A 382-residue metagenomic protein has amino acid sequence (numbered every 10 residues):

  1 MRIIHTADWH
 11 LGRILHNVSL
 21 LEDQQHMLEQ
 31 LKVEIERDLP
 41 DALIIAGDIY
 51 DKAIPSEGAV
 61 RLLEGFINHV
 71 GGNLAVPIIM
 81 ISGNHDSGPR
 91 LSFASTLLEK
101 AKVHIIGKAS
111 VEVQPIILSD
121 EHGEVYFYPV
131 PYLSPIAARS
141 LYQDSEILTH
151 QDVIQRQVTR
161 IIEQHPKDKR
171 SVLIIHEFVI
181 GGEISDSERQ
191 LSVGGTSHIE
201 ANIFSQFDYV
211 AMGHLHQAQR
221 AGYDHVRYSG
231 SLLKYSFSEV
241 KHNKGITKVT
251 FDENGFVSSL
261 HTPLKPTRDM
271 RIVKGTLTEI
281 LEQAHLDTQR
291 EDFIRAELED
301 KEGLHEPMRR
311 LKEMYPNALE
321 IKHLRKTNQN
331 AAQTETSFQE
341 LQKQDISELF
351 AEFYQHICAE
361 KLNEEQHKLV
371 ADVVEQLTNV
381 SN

Functional and structural regions predicted by a protein language model:
M1-N68, A75, E365-K368, D372 (+2 more regions): N-terminal active-site segment of His-dependent metallophosphoesterases
T6-A7, L43-D48, P77-N84, H104-A109 (+3 more regions): Active-site neighborhood of phospho(di)ester-bond hydrolases with catalytic His/Asp-centered motifs
H10-R13, D51-A53, I81-L91, V111-V113 (+4 more regions): Active-site environment of divalent metal-dependent phosphoester hydrolases
H16, I49-N68, S82-A101, G107 (+1 more regions): Metal-dependent catalytic neighborhoods of phosphoester/phosphodiester hydrolases
R37, A42, F251-N382: Accessory, non-catalytic peripheral segments of nucleic-acid enzymes
P40-G58, P77-P89, S171, E177-G195: Active-site neighborhood of divalent metal-dependent phosphoester/pyrophosphate hydrolases
F93-S197: Conserved catalytic scaffold of divalent metal-dependent phosphoesterases
I180, S185-G255: Conserved beta-sheet core of the metallophosphoesterase superfamily
